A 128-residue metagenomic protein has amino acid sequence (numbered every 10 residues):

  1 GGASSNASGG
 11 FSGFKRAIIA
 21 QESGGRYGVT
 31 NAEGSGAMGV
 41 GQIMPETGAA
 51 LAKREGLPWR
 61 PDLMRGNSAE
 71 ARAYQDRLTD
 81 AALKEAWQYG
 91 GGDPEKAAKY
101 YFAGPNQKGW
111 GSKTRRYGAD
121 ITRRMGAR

Functional and structural regions predicted by a protein language model:
G1-G34, P45-R128: Non-catalytic cell-wall polysaccharide-engagement segments
G41-I43: Short glycine- and hydrophobic/aromatic-rich loop-to-beta-strand nucleating segment in the catalytic cores
